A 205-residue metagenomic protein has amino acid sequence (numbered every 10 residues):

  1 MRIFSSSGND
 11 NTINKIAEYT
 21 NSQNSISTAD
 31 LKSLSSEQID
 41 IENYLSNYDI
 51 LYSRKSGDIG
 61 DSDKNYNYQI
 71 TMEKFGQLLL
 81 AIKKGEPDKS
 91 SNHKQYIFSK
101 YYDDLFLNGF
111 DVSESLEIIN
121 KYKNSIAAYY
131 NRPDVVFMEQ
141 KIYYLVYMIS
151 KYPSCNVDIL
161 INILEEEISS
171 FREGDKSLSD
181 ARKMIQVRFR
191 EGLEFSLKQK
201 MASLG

Functional and structural regions predicted by a protein language model:
M1-S6: Active-site histidine-anchored catalytic micro-motif
N9-I159: C-terminal catalytic or substrate-handling cores of phosphate/nucleotide- and metal-cofactor-dependent proteins acting
K141-G205: C-terminal accessory/interaction regions of large nucleic acid-associated machines
